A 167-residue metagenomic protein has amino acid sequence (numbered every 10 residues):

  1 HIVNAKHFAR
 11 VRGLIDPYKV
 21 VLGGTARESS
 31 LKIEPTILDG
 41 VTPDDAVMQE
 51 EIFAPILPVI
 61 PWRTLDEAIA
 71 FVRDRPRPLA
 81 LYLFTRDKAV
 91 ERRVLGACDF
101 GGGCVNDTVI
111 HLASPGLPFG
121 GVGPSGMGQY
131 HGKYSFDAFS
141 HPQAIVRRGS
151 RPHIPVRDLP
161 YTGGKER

Functional and structural regions predicted by a protein language model:
H1-R12: Short beta-strand to alpha-helix junction loop
G13-Y18: Helical element adjacent to the flavin cofactor pocket in flavoenzyme catalytic cores
K19-T25: Short secondary-structure junctions
K32-R167: Conserved C-terminal structural/oligomerization subdomain of aldehyde/semialdehyde dehydrogenase
